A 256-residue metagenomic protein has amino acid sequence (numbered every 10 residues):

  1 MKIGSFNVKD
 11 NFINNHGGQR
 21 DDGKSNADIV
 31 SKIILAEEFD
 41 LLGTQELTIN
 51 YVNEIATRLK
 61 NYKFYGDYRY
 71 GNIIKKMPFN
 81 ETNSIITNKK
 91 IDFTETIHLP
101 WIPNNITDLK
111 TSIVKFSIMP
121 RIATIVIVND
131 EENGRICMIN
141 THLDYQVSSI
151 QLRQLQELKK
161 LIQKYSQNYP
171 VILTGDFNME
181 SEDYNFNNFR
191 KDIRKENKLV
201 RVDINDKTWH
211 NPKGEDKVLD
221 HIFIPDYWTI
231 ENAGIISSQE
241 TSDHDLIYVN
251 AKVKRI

Functional and structural regions predicted by a protein language model:
M1-L59, R69-M77, G134, Q156 (+2 more regions): N-terminal, active-site-proximal structural segment of metallo-dependent hydrolase catalytic domains
F6-V8, T141-L143, D176-F177, D245: Active-site metal-binding loops of divalent metal-dependent hydrolases
N15-Q19, W101-F116, T141-S149: Surface-exposed cleft-lining segments at the edges of enzyme active sites
D22-V30, L47, P78, F116-P120 (+3 more regions): Soluble or luminal CAZymes and related metallo-dependent hydrolases
A36-E38, E132-R135, Y165, D216 (+2 more regions): Alpha-helix termination/capping residues and helix-transition junctions
L41-R135, I235-S237: Structured beta-strand-rich core segments of catalytic domains in phosphoester-bond hydrolases
Y65-N88, K115-P120, N168, N178-Y248: Active site of divalent-metal-dependent phosphoester/diester hydrolases
P120-I139, Q151-T174, D183-N187: His/acidic metal-ligating clusters that form di-metal
